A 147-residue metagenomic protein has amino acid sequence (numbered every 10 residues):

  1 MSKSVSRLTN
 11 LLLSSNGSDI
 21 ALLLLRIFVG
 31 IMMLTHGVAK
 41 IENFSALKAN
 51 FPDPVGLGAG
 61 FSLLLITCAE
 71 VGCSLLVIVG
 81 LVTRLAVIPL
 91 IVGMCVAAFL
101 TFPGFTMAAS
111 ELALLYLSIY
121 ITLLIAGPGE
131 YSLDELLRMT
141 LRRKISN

Functional and structural regions predicted by a protein language model:
M1-E42, G60-C68, G72, V79-N147: Extended, low-polarity transmembrane helix blocks
L47-G60: Perimembrane loop-to-helix junctions flanking transmembrane segments
